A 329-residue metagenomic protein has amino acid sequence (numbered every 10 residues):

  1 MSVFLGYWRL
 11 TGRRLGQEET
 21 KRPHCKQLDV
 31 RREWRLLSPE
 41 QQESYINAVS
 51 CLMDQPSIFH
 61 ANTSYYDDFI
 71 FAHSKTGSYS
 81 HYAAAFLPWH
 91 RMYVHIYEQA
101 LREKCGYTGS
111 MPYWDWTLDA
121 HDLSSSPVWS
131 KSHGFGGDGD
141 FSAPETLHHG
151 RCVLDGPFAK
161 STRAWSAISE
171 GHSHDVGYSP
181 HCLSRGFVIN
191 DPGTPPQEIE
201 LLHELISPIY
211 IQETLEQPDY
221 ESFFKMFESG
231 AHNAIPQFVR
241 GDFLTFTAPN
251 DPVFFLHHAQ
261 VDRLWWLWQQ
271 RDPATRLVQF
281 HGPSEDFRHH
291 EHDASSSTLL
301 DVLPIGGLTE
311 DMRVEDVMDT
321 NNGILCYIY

Functional and structural regions predicted by a protein language model:
M1-Y329: C-terminal accessory segments of proteins
